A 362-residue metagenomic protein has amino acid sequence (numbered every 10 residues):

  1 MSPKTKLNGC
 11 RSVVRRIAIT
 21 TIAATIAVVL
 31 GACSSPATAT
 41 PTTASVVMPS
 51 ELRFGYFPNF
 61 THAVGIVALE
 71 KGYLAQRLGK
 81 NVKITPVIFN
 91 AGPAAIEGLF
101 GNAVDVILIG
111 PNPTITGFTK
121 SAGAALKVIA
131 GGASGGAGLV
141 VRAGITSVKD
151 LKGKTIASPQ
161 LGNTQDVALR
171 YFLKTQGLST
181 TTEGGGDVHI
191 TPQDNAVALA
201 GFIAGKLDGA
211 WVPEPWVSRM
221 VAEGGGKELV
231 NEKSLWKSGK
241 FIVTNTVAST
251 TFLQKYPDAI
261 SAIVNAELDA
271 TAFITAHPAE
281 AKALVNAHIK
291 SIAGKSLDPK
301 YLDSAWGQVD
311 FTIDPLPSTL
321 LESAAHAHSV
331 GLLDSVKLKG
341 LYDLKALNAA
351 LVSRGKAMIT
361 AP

Functional and structural regions predicted by a protein language model:
S2-I22: Bacterial N-terminal signal peptides that target proteins for export
V28-A32: C-terminal motif of bacterial Sec signal peptides marking the signal peptidase cleavage site
C33-T42: Bacterial lipoprotein signal-peptidase II cleavage site
P41-P192, D208-E214: Short, glycine-/small- and polar/acidic-enriched structural segments that line small-molecule recognition paths
A75-V82, G184, K233-G239, G307-L316: Short, solvent-exposed loop/beta-turn-alpha elements that line the ligand-binding surface or hinge of extracytoplasmic
G184-D187, V197-I289: Pocket-lining segment of extracytoplasmic ligand-binding domains
K255-D334: Secondary-structure end/capping motifs
A325-P362: Conserved C-terminal helix/tail region of periplasmic/extracytoplasmic solute-binding proteins
